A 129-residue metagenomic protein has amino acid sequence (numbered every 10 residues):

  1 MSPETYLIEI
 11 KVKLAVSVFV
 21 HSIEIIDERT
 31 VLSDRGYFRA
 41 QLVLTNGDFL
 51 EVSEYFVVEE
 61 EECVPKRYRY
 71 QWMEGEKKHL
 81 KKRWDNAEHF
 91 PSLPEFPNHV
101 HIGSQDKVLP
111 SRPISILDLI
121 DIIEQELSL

Functional and structural regions predicted by a protein language model:
M1-V58, E62-C63: Negatively charged, low-complexity tracts enriched in Asp/Glu with abundant Ser/Thr
L14, K78-L80, S92, S104: Amphipathic alpha-helical interaction segments
F49, K81-R83: Well-ordered beta-strand positions in beta-sheet-rich domains
S53-L80: Acidic, aromatic-enriched beta-alpha/helix-loop junctions
F56-V58, R83-P94: Short, solvent-exposed aromatic-acidic interface loops
P91-L129: Compositionally biased, intrinsically disordered linkers/stalks adjacent to structured regions
